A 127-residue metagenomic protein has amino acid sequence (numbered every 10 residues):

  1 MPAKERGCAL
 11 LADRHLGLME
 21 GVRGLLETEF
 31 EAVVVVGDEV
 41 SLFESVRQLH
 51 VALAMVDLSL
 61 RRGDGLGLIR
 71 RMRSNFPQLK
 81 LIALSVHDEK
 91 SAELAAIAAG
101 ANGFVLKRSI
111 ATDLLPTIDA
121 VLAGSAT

Functional and structural regions predicted by a protein language model:
M1-L10, P116-A123: Non-catalytic signal-transmission and effector/linker regions of two-component phosphorelay proteins
E5-G17, V22-R23, V35, A54: Conserved acidic segment of CheY-like receiver
F30-D38, S45: Short hydrophobic/Thr-rich beta-strand motif most characteristic of the beta2 strand and flanking loop of CheY-like
M55-L68: Conserved phosphotransfer microenvironments
L66-Q78: Short amphipathic alpha-helix used as the core "switch/output" element in two-component signaling
S91, S109-L122, A126: C-terminal output helix
